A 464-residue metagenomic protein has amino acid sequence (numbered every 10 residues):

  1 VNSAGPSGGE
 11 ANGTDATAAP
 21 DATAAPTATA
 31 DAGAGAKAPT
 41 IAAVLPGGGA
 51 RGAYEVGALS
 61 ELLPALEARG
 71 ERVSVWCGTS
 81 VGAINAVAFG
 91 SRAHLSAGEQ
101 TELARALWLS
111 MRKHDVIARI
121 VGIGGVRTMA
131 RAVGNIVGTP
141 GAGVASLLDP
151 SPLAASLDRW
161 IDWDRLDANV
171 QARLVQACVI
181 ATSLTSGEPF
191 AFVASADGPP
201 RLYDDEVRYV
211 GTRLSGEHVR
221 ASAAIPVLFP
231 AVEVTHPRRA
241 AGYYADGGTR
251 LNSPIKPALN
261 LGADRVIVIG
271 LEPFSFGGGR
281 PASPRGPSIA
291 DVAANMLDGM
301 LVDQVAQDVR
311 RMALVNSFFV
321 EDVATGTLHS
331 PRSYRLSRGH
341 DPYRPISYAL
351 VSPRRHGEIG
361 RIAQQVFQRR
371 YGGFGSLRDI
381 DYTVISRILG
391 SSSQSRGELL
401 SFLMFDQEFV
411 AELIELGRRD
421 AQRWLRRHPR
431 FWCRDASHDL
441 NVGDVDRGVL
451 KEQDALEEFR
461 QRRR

Functional and structural regions predicted by a protein language model:
S3-A36: Intrinsically disordered, low-complexity terminal tails and inter-domain linkers enriched for S/T/G/P/D/E
A36-V44, G49-S151, L157, V193-R208 (+6 more regions): Patatin-like phospholipase
V116-L148, A293-Q304, D308, F367-L403: Alpha-helical membrane-targeting segments
V144, L157, A324-R464: C-terminal helical/tail subdomains of lipid-metabolizing enzymes
V144-A181, E188-F192: Active-site periphery "cap/insert" segments of enzyme catalytic domains
Q171-L301, S386, S395-F402: Active-site gating loop/helix substructures
V268-L314, S347-A349, I359-R361, V366-L377: Helix-centered, glycine/charged polyanion-binding patches within enzymatic domains that contact phosphate-containing
L297-S337: C-terminal amphipathic alpha-helical segment
